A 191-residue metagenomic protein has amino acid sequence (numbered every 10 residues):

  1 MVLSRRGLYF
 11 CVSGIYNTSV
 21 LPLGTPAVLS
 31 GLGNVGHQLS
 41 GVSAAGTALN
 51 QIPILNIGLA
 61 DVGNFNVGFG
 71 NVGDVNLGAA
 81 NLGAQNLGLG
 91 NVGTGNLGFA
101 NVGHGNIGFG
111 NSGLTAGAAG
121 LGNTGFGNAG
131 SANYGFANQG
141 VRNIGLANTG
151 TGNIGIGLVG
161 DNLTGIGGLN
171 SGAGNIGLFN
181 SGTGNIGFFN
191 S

Functional and structural regions predicted by a protein language model:
M1-S191: A glycine-centric feature that highlights glycine-enriched low-complexity/repetitive segments and conserved glycine
